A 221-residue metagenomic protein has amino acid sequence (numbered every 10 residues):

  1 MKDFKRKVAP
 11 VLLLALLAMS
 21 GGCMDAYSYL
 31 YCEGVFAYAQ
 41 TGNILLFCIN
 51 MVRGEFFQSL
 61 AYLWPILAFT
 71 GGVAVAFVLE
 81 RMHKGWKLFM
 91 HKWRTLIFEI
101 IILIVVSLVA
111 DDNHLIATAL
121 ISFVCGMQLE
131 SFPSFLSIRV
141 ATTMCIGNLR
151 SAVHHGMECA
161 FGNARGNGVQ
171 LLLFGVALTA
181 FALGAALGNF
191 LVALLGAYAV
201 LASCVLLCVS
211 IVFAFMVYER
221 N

Functional and structural regions predicted by a protein language model:
K2-N221: Alpha-helical transmembrane segments of multi-pass membrane proteins
